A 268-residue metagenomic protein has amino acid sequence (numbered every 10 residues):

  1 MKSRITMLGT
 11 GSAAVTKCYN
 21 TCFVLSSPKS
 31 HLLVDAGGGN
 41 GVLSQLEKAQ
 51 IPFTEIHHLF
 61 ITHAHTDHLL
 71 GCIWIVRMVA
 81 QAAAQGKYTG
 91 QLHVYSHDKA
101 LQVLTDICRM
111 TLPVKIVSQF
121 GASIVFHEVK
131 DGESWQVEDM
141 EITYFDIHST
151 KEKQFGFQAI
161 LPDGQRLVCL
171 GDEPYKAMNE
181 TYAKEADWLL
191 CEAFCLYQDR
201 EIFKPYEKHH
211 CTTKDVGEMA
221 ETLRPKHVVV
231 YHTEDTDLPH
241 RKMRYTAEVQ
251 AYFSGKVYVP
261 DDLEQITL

Functional and structural regions predicted by a protein language model:
M1-A49, K153-D172: Conserved beta-strand hairpin/beta-sheet module of binuclear metal-dependent hydrolase folds, prominently
I5, D35, L46, H63 (+8 more regions): Divalent metal-coordination and catalytic microenvironments
A13, T66, V94, A100-L101 (+1 more regions): Short histidine/acidic/glycine/proline-rich micro-motifs that form metal- and phosphate-coordinating active-site loops
V15-K17, E128-Q198: Active-site-proximal loop/helix segment associated with metal-binding centers of metalloenzymes
V34-G37, I56-A64, H97, L167-E173 (+3 more regions): Active-site neighborhood of phospho(di)ester-bond hydrolases with catalytic His/Asp-centered motifs
N40-H93: Active-site metal-binding motif and surrounding structural segment of the metallo-beta-lactamase
T89-H93, H97-K153, Y258, D262: Metallo-beta-lactamase
P174-L263: Cap/insert and terminal regions of metallo-dependent hydrolase folds
